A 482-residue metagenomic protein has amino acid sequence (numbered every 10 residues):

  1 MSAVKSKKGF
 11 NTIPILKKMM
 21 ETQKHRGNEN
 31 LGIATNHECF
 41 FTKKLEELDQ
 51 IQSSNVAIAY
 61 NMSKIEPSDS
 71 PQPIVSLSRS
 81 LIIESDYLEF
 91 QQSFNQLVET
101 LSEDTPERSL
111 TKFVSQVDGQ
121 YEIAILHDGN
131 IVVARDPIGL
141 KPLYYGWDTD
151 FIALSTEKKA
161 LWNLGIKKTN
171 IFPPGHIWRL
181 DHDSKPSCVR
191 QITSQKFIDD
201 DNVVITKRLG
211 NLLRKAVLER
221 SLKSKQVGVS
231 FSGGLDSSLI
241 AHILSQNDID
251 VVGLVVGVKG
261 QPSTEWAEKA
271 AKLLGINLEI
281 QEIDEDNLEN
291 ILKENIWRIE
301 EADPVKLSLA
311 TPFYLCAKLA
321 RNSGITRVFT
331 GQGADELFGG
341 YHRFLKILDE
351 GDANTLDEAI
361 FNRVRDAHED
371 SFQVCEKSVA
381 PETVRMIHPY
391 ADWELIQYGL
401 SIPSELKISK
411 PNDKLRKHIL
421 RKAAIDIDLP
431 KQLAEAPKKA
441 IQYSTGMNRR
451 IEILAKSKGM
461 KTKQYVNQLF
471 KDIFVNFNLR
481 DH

Functional and structural regions predicted by a protein language model:
M1-N295: Cysteine-centered catalytic environments shared across enzyme families
K5-F10, N130-V132, L140-L143, T149 (+4 more regions): ATP-dependent adenylate-handling active sites, centered on carboxylate activation for C-N bond formation
T12, P106-L110, L309, D413 (+1 more regions): Residue-level recognition of alpha-helical structural elements
N30-L31, I408-S409, L429-P437: Acidic/polar loop patches that form or flank catalytic/metal-binding clefts of enzymes that bind anionic ligands
L81-E84, E107, F172, D335 (+6 more regions): Generic detection of intrinsically disordered/low-complexity segments and helix-coil linkers/edges
I453-T462: Non-catalytic structural connector segments
